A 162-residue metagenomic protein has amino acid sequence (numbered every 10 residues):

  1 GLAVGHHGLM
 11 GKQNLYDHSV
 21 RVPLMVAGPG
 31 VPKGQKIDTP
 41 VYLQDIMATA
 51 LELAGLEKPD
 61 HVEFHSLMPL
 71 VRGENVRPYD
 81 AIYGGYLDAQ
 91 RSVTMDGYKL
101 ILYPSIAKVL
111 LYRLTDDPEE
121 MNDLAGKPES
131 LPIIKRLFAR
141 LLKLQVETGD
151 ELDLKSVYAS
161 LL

Functional and structural regions predicted by a protein language model:
G1-H6, Q44-M47, E52-L114, E119 (+3 more regions): C-terminal cap/loop subdomain of S1 sulfatases and analogous C-terminal strand-loop tails that border
G1-P32, Y42, R91: Histidine-centered active-site microenvironments of extracellular/periplasmic hydrolases and transferases
G11, G30-P40, L53-K58, M121-S130: Active-site rim elements
G11-Q13, P23, K108-V109, E129 (+1 more regions): Generic secondary-structure boundary signal with a strong preference for alpha-helix termini
